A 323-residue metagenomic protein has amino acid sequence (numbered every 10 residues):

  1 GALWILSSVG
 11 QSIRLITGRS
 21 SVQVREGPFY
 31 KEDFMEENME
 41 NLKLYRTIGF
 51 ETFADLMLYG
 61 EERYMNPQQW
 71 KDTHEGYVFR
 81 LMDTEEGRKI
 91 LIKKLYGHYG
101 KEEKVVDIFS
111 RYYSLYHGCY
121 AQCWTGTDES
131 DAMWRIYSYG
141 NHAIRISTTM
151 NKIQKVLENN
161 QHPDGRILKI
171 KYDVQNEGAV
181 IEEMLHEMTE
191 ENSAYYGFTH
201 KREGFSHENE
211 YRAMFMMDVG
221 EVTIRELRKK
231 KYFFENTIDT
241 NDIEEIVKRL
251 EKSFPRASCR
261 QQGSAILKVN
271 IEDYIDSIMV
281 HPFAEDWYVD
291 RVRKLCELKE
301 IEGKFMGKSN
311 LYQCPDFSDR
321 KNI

Functional and structural regions predicted by a protein language model:
G1, G27, K31-E32: Residue-level detector of intrinsically disordered, flexible termini and proteolytic processing junctions
W4, S8-V9, V22: Short, positively charged low-complexity motifs
R14-L15, Y116: N-terminal hydrophobic alpha-helix used for membrane targeting or insertion
E32-I323: Partner-binding and oligomerization surfaces adjacent to conserved cores of proteins that assemble macromolecular
